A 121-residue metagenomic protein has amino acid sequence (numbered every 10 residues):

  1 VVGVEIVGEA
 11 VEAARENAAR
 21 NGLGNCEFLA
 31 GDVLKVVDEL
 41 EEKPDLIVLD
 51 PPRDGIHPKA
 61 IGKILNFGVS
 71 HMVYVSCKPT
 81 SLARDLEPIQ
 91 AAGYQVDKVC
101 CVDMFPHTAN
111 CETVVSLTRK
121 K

Functional and structural regions predicted by a protein language model:
V1-K121: Rossmann-like S-adenosyl-L-methionine
